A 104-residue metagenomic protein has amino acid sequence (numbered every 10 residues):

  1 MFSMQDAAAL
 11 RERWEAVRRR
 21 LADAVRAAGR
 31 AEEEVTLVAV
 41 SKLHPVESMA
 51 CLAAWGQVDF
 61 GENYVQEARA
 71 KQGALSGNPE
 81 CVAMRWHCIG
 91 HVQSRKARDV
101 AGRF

Functional and structural regions predicted by a protein language model:
M1-F104: Conserved alpha/beta-domain cores
